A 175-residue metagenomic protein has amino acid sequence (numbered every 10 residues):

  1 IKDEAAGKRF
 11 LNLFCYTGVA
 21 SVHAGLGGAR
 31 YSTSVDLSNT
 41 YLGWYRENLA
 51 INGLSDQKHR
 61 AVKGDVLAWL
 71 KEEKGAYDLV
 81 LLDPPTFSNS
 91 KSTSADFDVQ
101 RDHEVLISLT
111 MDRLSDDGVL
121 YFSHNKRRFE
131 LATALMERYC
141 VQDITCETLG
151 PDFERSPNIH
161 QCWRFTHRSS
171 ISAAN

Functional and structural regions predicted by a protein language model:
A5, G53, R113-S115: A generic alpha-to-beta junction signature in SAM-dependent methyltransferases
A6-G7, A29: Phosphate-coordination loops involved in phosphoryl transfer and adenosine-cofactor binding
G7-Y16: Conserved class I S-adenosyl-L-methionine
T17-A29: Conserved SAM-binding loop of SAM-dependent methyltransferases across substrates and taxa, primarily the Class I
Y31-D36: Conserved SAM-binding motif I beta-strand of class I
L37-L81: S-adenosyl-L-methionine
V66-Q142: S-adenosylmethionine
V119-N175: C-terminal catalytic and target-recognition region of SAM-dependent MTase-like enzymes, primarily methyltransferases
